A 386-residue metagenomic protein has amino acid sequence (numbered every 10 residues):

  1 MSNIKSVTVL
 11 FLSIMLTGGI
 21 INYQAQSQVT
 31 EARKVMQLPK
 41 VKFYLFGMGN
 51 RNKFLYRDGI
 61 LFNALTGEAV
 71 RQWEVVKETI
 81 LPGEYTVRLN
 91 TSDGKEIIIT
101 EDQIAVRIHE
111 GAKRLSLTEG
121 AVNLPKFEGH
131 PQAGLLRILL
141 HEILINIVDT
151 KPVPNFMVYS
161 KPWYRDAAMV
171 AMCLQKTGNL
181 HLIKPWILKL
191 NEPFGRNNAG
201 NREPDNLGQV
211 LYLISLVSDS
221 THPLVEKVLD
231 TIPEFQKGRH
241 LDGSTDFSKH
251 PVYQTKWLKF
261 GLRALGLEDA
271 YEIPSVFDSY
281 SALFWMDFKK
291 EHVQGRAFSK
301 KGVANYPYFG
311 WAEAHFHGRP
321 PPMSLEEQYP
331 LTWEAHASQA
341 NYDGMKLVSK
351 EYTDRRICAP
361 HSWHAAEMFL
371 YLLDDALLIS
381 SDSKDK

Functional and structural regions predicted by a protein language model:
M1-T8: Bacterial N-terminal signal peptides that target proteins for export
V9-G18: Bacterial N-terminal signal peptides
G18-Q26: Membrane-interface motif at the C-terminal end of an N-terminal transmembrane signal
A25-P162, K386: Low-complexity, Ser/Thr/Pro/Gly-enriched N-terminal "stalk/linker" regions
Q28-N50, I60, P274-K386: Non-catalytic carbohydrate-binding regions of carbohydrate-active enzymes
A121-L136, W163, E203, T221-V225 (+4 more regions): Short, structured coil/loop segments at alpha-helix boundaries
Y159-H181, V210-S218, L262-L265, A282-R296 (+2 more regions): Alpha-helical support elements that line or immediately flank enzyme active sites and cofactor-binding pockets
K161-A168, L174-I273: Aromatic-rich carbohydrate-recognition surfaces in CAZymes
